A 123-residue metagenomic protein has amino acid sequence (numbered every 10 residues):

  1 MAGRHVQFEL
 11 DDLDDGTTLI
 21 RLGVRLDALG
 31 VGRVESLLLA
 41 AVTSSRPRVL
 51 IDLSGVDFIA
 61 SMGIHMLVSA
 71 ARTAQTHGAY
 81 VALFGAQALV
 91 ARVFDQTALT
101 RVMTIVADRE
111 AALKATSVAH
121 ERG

Functional and structural regions predicted by a protein language model:
M1-Q7, S44-V49, D108: Short, charge-rich amphipathic segments
M1-R21: Short beta-strand/loop segment at the start of cytosolic alpha/beta domains
E9-D14, A40-S44, G63-H65, T116-A119: A broad, low-specificity signal for short, low-complexity segments enriched in glycine/proline and polar/charged
D11, F84, V106: General small-molecule cofactor/ligand-binding pocket signal
D14-D15, S54, A86, E110: Conserved catalytic submotifs in the C-terminal HATPase_c
R21, I105-A107: Structural signal for conserved beta-strand scaffold positions within catalytic alpha/beta enzyme cores
R25-M103: Amphipathic alpha-helical interaction surfaces in cytosolic regulatory modules
A107-G123: A charged, well-structured terminal subsegment
